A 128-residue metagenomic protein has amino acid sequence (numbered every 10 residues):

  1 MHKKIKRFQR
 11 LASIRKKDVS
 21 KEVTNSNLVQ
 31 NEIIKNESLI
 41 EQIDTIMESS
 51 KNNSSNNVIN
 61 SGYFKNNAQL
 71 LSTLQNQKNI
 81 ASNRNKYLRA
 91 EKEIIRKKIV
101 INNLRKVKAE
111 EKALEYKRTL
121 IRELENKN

Functional and structural regions predicted by a protein language model:
M1-N128: Charge-rich amphipathic alpha-helical interaction elements
